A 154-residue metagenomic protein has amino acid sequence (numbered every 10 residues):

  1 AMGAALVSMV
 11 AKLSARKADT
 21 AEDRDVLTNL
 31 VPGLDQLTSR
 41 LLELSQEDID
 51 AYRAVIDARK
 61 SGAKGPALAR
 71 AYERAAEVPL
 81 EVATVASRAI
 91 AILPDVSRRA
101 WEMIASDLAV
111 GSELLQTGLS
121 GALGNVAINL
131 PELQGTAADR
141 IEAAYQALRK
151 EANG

Functional and structural regions predicted by a protein language model:
A1-L13: Small-residue-enriched, tightly packed secondary-structure blocks
M2, L30, L37-L44, A75-V85 (+4 more regions): Amphipathic alpha-helix face/heptad-repeat signature
L13, K17-A18, G124-V126: Glycine-rich phosphate/pyrophosphate-binding loops and their adjacent beta-strand/loop elements at enzyme active sites
A15-K60: A structural-propensity feature for long, helix-poor, extended segments
K17-A21, V96-A105, N129-R140: Inter-helical turn/loop segments and adjacent helix faces that build the functional surface of alpha-helical bundle
T20, R24-L27, V31, G65 (+4 more regions): Amphipathic alpha-helical coiled-coil segments with heptad-repeat character
D48-T117, A122, N129: Amphipathic alpha-helical interface segments
A122-G154: C-terminal auxiliary extensions adjacent to catalytic cores
